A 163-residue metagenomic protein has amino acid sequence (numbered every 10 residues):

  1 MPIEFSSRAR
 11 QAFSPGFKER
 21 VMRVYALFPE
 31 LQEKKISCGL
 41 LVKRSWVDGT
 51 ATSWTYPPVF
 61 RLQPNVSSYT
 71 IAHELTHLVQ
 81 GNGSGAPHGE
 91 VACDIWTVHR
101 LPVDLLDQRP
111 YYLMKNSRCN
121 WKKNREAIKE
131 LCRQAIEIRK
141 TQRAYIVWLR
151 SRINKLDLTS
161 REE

Functional and structural regions predicted by a protein language model:
M1-A12: A short, surface-exposed helix-loop junction/capping segment
F13, V21, A26, D94-V103: Histidine- and aromatic-rich ligand-binding microenvironments
E19, R23, Y69-I71: Metal-dependent phosphohydrolase cores
M22-V59: Catalytic zinc-binding patch centered on the HExxH motif and its immediate surroundings that defines zinc-dependent
T55-I71, G83-H88: Short pre-active-site segment immediately N-terminal to the catalytic Zn-binding motif
S68, V91-I95, I128, C132-I136: Extended low-polarity, hydrophobic cluster-rich segments
L75-A92, W96-L106: Catalytic Zn2+-binding segment of zinc metalloproteases
D104-E163: Long, well-structured alpha-helical subdomains associated with metal-dependent extracellular/ecto-lumenal hydrolases
